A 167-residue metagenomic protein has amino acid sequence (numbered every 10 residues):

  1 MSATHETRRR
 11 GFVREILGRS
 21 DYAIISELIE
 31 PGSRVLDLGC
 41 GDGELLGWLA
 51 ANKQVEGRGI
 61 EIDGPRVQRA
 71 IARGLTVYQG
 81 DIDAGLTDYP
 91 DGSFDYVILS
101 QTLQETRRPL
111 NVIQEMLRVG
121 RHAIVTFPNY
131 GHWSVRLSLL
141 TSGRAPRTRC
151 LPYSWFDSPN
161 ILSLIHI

Functional and structural regions predicted by a protein language model:
I16-G32: Conserved alpha-helix/loop element of class I SAM-dependent methyltransferases that forms part of the SAM/SAH-binding
S33-G41: Conserved class I S-adenosyl-L-methionine
G43-G47: Glycine-rich SAM-binding Motif I of class I
W48-G85: Class I SAM-dependent methyltransferase SAM/SAH-binding core
Y96-R107: A short SAM/SAH-binding and catalytic strip from SAM-dependent methyltransferases
L110-I124: A short glycine-rich, Lys/Arg-flanked "PGG" loop and its adjoining helix->strand segment in the class I
V125-T148: Conserved class I S-adenosyl-L-methionine
I165-I167: Conserved small/polar residues in nucleotide/adenosyl-binding loops
